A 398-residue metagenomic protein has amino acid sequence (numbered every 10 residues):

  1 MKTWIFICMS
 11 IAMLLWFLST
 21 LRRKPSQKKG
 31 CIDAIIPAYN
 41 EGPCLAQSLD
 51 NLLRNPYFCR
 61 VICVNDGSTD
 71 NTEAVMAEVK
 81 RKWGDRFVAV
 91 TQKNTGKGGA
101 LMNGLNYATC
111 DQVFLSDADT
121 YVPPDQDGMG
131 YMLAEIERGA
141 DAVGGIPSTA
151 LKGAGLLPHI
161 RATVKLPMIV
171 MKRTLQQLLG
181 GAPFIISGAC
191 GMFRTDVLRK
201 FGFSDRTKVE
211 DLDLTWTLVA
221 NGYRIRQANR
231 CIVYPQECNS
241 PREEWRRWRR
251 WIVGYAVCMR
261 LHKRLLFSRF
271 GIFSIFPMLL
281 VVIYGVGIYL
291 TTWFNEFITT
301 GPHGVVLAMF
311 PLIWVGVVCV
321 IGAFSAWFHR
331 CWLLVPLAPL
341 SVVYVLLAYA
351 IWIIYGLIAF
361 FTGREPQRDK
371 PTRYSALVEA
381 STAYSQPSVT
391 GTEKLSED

Functional and structural regions predicted by a protein language model:
M1-Q47: N-proximal low-complexity "stem/linker" segments adjacent to membrane-targeting elements
S19, S26, L280-P366: Membrane-embedded multi-pass helical conduit in multi-pass membrane proteins, especially envelope-biosynthetic
C31-D33, R60, D213: Cell-envelope/extracellular polymer assembly enzymes that use nucleotide-activated donors
D50-C59: Short, acidic, metal-binding catalytic loop of nucleotide-sugar glycosyltransferases
N51, N65-A74, T95: A conserved acidic beta->alpha catalytic loop
G84, G99-A100, G104, C110 (+6 more regions): Long helical/loop segments within the catalytic core of UDP-sugar-dependent glycosyltransferases, especially the large
V113: Short aromatic/hydrophobic "clamp" motif used to bind/position activated sugar donors
I136, D141-V170, S204-E210, L214-P277 (+1 more regions): Catalytic donor/gating beta->alpha subdomain of glycosyltransferases that bind UDP-sugars
